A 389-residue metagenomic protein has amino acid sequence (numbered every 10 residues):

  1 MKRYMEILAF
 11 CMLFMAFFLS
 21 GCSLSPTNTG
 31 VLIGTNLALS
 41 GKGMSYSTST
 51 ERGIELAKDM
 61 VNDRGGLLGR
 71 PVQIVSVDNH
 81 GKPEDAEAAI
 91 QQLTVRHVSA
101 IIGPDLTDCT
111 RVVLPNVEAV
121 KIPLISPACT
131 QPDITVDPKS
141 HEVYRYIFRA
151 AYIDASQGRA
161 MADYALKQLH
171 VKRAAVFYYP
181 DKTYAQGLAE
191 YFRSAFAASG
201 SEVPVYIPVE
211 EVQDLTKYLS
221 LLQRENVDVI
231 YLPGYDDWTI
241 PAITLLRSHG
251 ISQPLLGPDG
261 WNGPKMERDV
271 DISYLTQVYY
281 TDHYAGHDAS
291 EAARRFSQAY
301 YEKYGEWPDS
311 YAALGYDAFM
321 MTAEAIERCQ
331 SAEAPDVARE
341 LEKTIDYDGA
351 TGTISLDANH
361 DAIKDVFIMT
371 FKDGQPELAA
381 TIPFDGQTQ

Functional and structural regions predicted by a protein language model:
S23-T29, S45-R52, R64-V136, P208-L215 (+2 more regions): Beta-alpha junction/loop-to-helix N-cap segments that form part of ligand/metal-binding clefts
G30, G34-E55, V77-P83, D105-L106 (+3 more regions): Extracytoplasmic "Venus flytrap"
V75, E142-P208, V229, T322: An alpha-beta-alpha
A86, R149-A175, Q186, D214-T216 (+4 more regions): Hydrophobic alpha-helical segments within soluble ligand-binding/sensing domains
L93-D105, P123-P127, A175-Y178, N226-D236 (+3 more regions): Periplasmic-binding protein-like
P115-V120, A185-T281: Extracellular/periplasmic bilobed ligand-binding domains
Y144, I243-Y316, Q375-T388: Extracellular/periplasmic periplasmic-binding protein-like sensory domains
E302-A312, A323-E377: Segments of small-molecule ligand-sensing domains
